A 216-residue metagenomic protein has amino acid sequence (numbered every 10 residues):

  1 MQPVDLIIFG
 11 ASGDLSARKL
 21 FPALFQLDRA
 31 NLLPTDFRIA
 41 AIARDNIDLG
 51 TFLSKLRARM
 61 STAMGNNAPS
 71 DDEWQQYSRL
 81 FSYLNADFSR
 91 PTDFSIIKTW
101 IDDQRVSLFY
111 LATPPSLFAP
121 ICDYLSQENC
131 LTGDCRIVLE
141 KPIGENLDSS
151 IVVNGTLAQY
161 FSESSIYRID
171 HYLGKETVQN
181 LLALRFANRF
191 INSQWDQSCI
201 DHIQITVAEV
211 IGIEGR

Functional and structural regions predicted by a protein language model:
M1-V138, I143-R216: Secretory/organelle targeting and membrane-embedding segments
